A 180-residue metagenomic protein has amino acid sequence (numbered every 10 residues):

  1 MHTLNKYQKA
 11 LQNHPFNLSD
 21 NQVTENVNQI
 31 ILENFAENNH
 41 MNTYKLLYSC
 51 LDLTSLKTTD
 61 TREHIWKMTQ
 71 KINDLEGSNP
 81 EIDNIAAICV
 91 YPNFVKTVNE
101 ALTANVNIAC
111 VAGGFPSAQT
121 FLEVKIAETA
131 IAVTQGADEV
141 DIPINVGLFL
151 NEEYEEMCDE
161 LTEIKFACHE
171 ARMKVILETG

Functional and structural regions predicted by a protein language model:
M1-L51: Charged, compositionally biased N-terminal leader segments and the immediate start of the first structured element
N34, C50-R62, A109-I126, G147-E153 (+1 more regions): Active-site mouth loops of central-metabolism enzymes
M41, T58-W66, P92, I126 (+2 more regions): Electropositive phosphate-/nucleotide-binding environments in soluble metabolic enzymes
T61-I72, L122-A132: Short, acidic/polar
L75-N84, A171-K174: Short, surface-exposed connector motifs at secondary-structure boundaries
N79-Q135, E139: Active-site cofactor/substrate anionic-group-binding motifs, chiefly glycine- and Lys/Arg-rich phosphate-binding loops
P92-G114, E152-T179: Alpha-helix-loop-beta-strand connector modules within alpha/beta enzyme cores
